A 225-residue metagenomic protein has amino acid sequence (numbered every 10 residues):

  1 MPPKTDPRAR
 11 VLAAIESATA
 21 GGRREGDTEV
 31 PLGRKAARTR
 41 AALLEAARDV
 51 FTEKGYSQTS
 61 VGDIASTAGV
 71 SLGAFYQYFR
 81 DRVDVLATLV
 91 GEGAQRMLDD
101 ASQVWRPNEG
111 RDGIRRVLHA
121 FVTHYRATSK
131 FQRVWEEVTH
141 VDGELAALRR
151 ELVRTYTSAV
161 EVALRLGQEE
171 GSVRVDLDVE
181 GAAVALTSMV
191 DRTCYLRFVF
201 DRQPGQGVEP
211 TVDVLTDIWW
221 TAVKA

Functional and structural regions predicted by a protein language model:
M1-R38: N-terminal intrinsically disordered/low-complexity leader segments
R38, A42, A46, V50-D84 (+1 more regions): Helix-turn-helix
L44, R115, H119, R154-R165 (+4 more regions): An amphipathic alpha-helix signature
V61, G91-L98: Short, basic, alpha-helical segments at the C-terminal edge of helix-turn-helix-like DNA-binding modules
F79, E137-V141: Short helix-capping/turn signature of helix-turn-helix
T88, S102-K130, V179, A183-L186 (+1 more regions): Hydrophobic alpha-helical connector segments
Q95, H124-A127, E144-E170, E180-V184 (+2 more regions): Amphipathic alpha-helical packing segments from all-alpha helical-bundle domains
Q132-E137, A146, Q168-T216: Hydrophobic/aromatic-rich alpha-helical bundle segments in the mid-to-C-terminal region
